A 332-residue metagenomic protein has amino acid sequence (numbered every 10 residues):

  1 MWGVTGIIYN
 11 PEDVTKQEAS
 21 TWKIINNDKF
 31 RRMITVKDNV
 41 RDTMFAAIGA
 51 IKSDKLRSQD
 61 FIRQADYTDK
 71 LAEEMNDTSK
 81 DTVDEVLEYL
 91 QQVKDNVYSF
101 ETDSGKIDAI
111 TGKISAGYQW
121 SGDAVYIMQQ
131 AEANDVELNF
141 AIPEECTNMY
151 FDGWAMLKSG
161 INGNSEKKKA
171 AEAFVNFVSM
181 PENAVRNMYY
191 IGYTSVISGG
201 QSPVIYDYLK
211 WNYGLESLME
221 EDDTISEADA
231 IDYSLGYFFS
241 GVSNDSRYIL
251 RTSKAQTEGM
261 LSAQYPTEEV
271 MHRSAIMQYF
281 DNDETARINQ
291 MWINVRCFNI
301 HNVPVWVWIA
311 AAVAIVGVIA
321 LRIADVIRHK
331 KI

Functional and structural regions predicted by a protein language model:
M1-K113: Extracytoplasmic ligand-binding site segments that recognize negatively charged/polar headgroups
W2-G6, R31, F151-G153, A184 (+1 more regions): Extracellular structured ligand-interaction cores
D13-T15, R32, V40-M44, G122-V125 (+3 more regions): Solvent-exposed loop/turn segments at secondary-structure junctions within structured extracellular/periplasmic domains
W22, M44-F45, D84-L87, K106 (+4 more regions): Extracytoplasmic/secreted envelope proteins and their assembly/folding machinery, especially bacterial periplasmic
D28, A50, V93, D108 (+5 more regions): Structured segments of extracytoplasmic/periplasmic soluble domains in secreted or envelope-associated proteins
D95-N164: Extracytoplasmic/periplasmic substrate-binding proteins
L157-Y265: Mature extracytoplasmic/periplasmic domains
I231-I332: Conserved C-terminal helix/tail region of periplasmic/extracytoplasmic solute-binding proteins
